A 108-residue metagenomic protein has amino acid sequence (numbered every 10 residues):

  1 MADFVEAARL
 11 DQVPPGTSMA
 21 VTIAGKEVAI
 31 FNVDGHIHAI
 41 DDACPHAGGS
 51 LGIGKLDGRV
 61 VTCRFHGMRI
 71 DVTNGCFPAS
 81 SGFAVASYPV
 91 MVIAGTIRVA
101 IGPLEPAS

Functional and structural regions predicted by a protein language model:
M1-G58, D71-V72, C76, A84-S108: N-terminal pre-ligand scaffold of iron-sulfur
C44, C63-H66: Short cysteine clusters
S81: Binuclear metal-ion centers of metallo-dependent hydrolases, dominated by the metallo-beta-lactamase
